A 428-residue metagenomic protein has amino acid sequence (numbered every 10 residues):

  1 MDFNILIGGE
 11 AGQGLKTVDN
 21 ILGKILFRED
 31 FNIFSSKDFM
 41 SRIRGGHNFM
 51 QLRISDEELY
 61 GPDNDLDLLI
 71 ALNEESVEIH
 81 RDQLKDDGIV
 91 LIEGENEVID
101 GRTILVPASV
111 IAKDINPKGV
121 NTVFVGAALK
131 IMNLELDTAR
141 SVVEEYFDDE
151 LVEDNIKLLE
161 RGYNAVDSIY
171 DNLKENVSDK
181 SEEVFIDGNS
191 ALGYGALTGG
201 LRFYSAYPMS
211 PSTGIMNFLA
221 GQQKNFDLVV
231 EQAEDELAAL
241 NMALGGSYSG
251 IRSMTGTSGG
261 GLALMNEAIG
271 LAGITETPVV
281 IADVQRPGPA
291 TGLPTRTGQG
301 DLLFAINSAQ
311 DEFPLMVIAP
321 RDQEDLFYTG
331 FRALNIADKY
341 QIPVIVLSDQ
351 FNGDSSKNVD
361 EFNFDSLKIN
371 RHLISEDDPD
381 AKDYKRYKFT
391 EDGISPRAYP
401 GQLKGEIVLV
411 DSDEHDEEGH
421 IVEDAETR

Functional and structural regions predicted by a protein language model:
M1-G199, F203-S205: Active-site cofactor/cluster-binding pocket
D2-N64, L68-V77, R81, S210-A305 (+1 more regions): Thiamine diphosphate
G14, L22, L26, D30 (+20 more regions): Structural signal for hydrophobic packing residues in well-ordered secondary-structure cores of soluble enzyme domains
I89-I92, L105, F226-V229, S253-T255 (+1 more regions): Short hydrophobic/aromatic-enriched beta-strand-loop microsegments
D100-G101, P289-T295, S355-S356: Glycine-rich, charge-decorated loop segments at or immediately adjacent to ligand/cofactor-binding or catalytic sites
D179-A238, Y248-G256, F389-R428: Non-catalytic terminal/interface segments that mediate subunit docking, oligomerization, and allosteric communication
I186-G188, T329, L334-R428: Flexible, low-complexity linker and terminal segments
F313: Short acidic, glycine-rich surface-loop motifs adjacent to enzyme active sites
